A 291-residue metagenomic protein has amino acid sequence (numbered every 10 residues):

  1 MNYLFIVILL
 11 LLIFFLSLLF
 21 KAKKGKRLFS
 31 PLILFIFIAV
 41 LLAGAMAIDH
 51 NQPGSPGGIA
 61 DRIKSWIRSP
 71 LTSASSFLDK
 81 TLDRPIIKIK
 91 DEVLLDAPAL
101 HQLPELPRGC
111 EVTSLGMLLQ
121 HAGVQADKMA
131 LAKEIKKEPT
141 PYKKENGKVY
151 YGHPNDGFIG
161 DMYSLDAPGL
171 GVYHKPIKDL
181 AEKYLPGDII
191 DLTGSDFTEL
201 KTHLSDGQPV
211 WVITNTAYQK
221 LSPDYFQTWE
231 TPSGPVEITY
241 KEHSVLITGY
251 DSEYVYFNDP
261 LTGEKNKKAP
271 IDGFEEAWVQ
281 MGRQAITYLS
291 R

Functional and structural regions predicted by a protein language model:
M1-S17: Membrane-embedded alpha-helical segments of integral membrane proteins
F5, K21-A22, R27-K175, T216 (+2 more regions): Active-site-adjacent structural segments surrounding the nucleophilic cysteine of cysteine proteases and isopeptidases
L18-F20, Q227-T239, V245-R291: Noncatalytic regulatory segments and standalone regulatory/sensor domains
E105, A126, S205-G207, Y240-E242 (+2 more regions): Extracytoplasmic
S114, T193-D196, T214-Y218, G249-D251 (+1 more regions): A mature extracytoplasmic/lumenal domain signature
H121, E134, E138, L180 (+3 more regions): Residues that form generic nucleotide/phosphate-binding pockets
K128-T140, D188-I189, G273, R283-R291: Cysteine-dependent hydrolase recognition
G152-S244, Y288-S290: Predominantly the structural core of cysteine protease catalytic domains
